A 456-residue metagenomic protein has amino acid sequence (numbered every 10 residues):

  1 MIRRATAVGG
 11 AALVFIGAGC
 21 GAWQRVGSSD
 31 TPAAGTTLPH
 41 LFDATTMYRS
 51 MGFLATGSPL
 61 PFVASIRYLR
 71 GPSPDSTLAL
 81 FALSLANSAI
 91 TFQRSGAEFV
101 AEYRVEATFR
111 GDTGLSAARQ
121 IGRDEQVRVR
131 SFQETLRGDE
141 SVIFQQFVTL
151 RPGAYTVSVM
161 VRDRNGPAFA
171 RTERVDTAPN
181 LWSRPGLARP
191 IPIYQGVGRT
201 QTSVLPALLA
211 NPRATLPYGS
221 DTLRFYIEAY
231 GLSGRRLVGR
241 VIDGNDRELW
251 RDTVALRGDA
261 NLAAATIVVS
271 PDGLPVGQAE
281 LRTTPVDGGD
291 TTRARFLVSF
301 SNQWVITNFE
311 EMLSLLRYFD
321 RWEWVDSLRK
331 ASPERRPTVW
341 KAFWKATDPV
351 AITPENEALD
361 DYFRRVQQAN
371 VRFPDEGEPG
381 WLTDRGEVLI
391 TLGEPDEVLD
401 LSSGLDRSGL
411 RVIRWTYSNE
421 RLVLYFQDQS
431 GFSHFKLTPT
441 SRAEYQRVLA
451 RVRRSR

Functional and structural regions predicted by a protein language model:
M1-G9: Bacterial N-terminal signal peptides that target proteins for export
A12-L13: Repetitive helical segments and hydrophobic/amphipathic motifs
G17-G19: C-terminal motif of bacterial Sec signal peptides marking the signal peptidase cleavage site
G21-V276, D287-S314: Intrinsically disordered, low-complexity terminal regions enriched in Ser/Thr/Pro/Gly and charged residues
E248, A260, G273, L297-R456: Residues within mature, well-folded domains
L281-T283: Compositionally biased, intrinsically disordered low-complexity segments enriched in polar/Pro/Gly and often Gln
